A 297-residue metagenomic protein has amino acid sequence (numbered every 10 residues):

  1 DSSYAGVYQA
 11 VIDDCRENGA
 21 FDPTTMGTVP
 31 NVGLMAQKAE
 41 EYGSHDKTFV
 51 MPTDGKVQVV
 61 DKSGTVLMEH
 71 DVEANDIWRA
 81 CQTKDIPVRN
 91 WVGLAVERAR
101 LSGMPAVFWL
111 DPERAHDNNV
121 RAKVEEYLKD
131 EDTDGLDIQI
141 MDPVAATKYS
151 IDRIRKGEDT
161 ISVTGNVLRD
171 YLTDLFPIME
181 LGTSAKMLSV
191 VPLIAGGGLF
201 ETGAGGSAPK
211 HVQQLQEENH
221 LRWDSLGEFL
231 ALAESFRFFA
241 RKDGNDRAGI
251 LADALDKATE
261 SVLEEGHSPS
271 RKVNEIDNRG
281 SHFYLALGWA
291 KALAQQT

Functional and structural regions predicted by a protein language model:
D1-A122, Y127-N278, L285-G288: Extended, well-ordered protein cores
F108, Q295-Q296: Generic structural signal for short, solvent-exposed loop/turn connectors between secondary structure elements
A290, Q296-T297: C-terminal structured "cap/appendage" subdomains that terminate the fold
